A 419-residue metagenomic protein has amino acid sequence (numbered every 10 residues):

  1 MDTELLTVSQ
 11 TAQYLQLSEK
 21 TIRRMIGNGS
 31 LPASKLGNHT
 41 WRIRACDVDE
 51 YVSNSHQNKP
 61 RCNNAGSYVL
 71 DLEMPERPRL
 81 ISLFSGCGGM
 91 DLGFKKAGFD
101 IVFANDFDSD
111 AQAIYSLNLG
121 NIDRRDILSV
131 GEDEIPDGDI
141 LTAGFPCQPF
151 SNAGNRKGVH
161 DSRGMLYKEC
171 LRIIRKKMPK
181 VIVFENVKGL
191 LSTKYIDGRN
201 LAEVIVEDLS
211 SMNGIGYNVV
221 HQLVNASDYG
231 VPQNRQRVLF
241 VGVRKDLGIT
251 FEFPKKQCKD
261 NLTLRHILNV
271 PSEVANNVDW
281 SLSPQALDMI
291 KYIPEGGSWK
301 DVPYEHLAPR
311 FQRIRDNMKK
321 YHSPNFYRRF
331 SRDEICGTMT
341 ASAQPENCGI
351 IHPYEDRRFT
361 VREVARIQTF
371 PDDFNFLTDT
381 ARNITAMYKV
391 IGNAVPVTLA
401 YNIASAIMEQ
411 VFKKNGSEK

Functional and structural regions predicted by a protein language model:
M1-T21: Polyanion-binding surface elements
L5-Q10, N28-Q57: Short helix-start
E19-K20, M289-K419: C-terminal target-recognition/interaction regions appended to catalytic cores
C46-P75: A short, Lys/Arg-enriched interface patch at domain edges and termini
L80-F94, I127, P136-G154, V181-V187 (+5 more regions): Conserved proline-anchored active-site loop of SAM-dependent methyltransferases that bridges a beta-strand
F103-D106: Conserved SAM-binding motif I beta-strand of class I
D110-A113: Short alpha-helix immediately C-terminal to the canonical SAM-binding loop
V130-G138, F150-F326: Class I S-adenosyl-L-methionine
